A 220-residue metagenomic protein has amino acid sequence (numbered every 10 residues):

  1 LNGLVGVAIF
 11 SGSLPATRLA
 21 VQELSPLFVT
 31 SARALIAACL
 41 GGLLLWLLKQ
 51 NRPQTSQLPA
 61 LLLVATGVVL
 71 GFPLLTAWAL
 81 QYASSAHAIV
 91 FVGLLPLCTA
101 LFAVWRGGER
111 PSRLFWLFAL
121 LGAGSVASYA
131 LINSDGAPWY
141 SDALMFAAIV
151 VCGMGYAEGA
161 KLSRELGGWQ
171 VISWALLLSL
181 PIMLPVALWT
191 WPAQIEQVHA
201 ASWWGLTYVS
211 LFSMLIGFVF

Functional and structural regions predicted by a protein language model:
L1-S31, L74, S134-K161, I182 (+1 more regions): Glycine-/small-residue-enriched transmembrane alpha-helix faces in small-molecule transporters and effluxers
G3-L4, S56-A65, R110-A123, S141-M145 (+1 more regions): Cytoplasmic-side transmembrane-helix entry/capping segments in multi-pass membrane proteins
A8-T17, G42-V92, L121, S128 (+1 more regions): Specific transmembrane alpha-helical segments of multi-pass solute transporters/efflux pumps, especially DMT/EamA
G12, A16-L19, E23, A37-Q54 (+3 more regions): Membrane-interface helix-cap regions at the ends of transmembrane helices in multi-pass membrane proteins
L19, L43-W46, L74, W78 (+7 more regions): Membrane-interface helix caps of multi-pass small-molecule transporters
F28-C39, G67-V69, P73-R110, A148: Specific alpha-helical transmembrane segments that line the substrate/conduction pathway and gating interfaces
A37, G41, T99-A100, A137-P192 (+3 more regions): Transmembrane alpha-helical segments that form core, pore/gating elements of small-molecule transporters/exporters
G41, L62-V64, L94, F102 (+3 more regions): Hydrophobic transmembrane alpha-helices of multi-pass small-molecule transport proteins
